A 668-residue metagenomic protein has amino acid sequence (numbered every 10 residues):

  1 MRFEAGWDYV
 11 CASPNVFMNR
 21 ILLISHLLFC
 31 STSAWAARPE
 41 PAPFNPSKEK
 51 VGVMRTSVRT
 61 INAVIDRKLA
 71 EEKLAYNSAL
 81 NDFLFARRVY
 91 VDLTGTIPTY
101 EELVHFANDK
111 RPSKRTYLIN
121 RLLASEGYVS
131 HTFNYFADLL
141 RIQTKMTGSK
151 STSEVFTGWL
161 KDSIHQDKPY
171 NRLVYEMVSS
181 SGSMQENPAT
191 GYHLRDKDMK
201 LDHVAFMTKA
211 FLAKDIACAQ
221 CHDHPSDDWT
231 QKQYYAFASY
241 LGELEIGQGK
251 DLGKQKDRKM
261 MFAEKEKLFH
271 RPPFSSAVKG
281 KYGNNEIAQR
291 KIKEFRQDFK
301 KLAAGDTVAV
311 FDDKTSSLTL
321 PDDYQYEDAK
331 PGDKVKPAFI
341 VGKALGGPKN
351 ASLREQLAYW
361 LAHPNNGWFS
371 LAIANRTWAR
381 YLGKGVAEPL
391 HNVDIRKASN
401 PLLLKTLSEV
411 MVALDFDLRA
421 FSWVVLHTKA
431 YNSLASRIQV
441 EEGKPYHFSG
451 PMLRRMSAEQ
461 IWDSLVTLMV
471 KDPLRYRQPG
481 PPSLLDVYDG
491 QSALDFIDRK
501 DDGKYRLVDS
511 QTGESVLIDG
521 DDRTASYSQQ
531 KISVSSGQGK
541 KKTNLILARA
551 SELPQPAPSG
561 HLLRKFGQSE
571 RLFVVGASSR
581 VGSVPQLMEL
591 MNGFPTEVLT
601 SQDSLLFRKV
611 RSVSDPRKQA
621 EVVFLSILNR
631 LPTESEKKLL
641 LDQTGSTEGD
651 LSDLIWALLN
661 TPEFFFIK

Functional and structural regions predicted by a protein language model:
V10-L22: Bacterial N-terminal signal peptides that target proteins for export
L22-S33: Bacterial N-terminal signal peptides
A37-A63: N-terminal pre-domain segments of enzymes
R55-R87, I97-G127, R141-K500, R506 (+4 more regions): Primarily short, surface-exposed interaction patches in extracytoplasmic proteins
L84-L93, Q586: Short, solvent-exposed alpha-helical surface patches in non-cytosolic proteins
H131-N134: Conserved AdoMet
V466-N592: Long, His/Glu/Asp-enriched segments that create or flank divalent metal/ion-associated functional microenvironments
